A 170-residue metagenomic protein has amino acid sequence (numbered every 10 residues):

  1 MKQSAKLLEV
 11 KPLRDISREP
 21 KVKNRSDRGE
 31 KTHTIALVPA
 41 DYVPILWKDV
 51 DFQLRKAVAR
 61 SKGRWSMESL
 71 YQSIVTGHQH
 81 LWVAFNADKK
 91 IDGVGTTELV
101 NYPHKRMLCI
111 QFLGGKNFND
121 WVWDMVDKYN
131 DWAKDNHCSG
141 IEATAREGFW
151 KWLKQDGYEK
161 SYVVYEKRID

Functional and structural regions predicted by a protein language model:
K2-R14, A143-E147, K151-D170: Active-site/acyl-donor-binding loops of N-acyltransferases
S4-W65: Short amphipathic alpha-helix that is part of the acyltransferase structural core
S26-G29, I74-T76, K89, Y102 (+2 more regions): A generic structural signal for short, solvent-exposed coil/turn residues that cap or connect secondary-structure
P39-Y42, Q53-L54, L99-P103, N119-D124: Short hydrophobic/aromatic-rich motifs at helix boundaries and adjacent loops
R60-L81: Active-site rim helix/loop that mediates acceptor-substrate recognition in acyltransferases
Y71-Q72, E98-V100, D131: Short, flexible, glycine/charge-rich loop motifs used to bind or transfer phosphoryl groups or to couple energy/partner
T76-N119: Conserved donor-binding loop and adjoining core beta-sheet/short helix segment in diverse acyl/aminoacyl transferases
P103-D156: Acyl-donor binding region in acyl/amide transferases
